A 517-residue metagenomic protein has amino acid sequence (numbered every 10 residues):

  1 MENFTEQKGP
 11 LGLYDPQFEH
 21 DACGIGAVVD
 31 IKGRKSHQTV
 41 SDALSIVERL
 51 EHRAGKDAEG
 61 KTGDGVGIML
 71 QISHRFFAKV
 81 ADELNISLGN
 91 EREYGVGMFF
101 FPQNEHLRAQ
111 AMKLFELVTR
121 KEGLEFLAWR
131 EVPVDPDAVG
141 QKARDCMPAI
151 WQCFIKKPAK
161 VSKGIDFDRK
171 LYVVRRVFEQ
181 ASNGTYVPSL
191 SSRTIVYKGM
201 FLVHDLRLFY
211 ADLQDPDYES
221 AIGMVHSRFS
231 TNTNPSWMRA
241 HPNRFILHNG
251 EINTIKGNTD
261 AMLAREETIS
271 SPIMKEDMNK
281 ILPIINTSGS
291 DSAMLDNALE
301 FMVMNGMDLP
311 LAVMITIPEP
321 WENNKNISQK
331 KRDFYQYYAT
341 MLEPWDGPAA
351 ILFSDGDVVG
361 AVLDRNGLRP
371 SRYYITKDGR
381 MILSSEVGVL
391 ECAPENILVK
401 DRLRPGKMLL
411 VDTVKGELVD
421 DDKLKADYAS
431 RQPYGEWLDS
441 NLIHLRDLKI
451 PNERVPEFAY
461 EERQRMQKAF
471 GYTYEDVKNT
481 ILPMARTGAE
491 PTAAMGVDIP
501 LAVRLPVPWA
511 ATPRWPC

Functional and structural regions predicted by a protein language model:
M1-C517: Conserved short alpha-helical segments that host acidic/polar catalytic motifs at enzyme active sites
